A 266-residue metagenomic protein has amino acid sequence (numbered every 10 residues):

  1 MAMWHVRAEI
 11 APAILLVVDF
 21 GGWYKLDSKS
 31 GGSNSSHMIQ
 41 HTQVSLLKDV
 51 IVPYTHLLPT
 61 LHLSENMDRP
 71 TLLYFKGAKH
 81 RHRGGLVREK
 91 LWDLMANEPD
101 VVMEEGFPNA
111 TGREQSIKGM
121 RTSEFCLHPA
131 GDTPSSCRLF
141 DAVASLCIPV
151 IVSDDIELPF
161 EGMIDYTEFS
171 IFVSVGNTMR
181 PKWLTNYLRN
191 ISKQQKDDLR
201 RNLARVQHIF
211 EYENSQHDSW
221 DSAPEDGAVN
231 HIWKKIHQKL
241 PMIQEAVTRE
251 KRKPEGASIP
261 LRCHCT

Functional and structural regions predicted by a protein language model:
M1-S135, S145, S153-M163, I171-T178 (+3 more regions): Nucleotide-sugar donor-binding catalytic core of glycosyltransferases
R138-L139: Short glycine/serine-rich donor-binding loops of glycosyltransferases
I148: Residue-level detector of anion-binding/catalytic polar loops
Q195, N202-R205: Catalytic cores of secreted/periplasmic lytic hydrolases that degrade extracellular macromolecules
